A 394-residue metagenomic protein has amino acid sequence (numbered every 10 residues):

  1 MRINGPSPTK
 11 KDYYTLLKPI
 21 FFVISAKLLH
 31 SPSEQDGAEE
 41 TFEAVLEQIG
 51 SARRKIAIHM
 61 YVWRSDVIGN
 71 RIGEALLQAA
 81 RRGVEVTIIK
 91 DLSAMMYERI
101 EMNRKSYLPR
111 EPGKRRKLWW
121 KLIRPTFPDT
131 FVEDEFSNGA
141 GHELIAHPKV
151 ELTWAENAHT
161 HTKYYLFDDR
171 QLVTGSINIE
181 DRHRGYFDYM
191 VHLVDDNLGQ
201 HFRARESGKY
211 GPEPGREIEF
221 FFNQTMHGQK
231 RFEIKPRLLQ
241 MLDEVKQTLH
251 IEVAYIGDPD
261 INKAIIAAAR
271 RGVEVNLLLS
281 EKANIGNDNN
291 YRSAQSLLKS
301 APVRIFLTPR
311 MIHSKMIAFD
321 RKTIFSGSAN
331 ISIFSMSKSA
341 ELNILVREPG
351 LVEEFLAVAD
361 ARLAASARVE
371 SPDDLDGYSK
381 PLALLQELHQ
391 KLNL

Functional and structural regions predicted by a protein language model:
M1-P6: Non-Sec secretion/translocation targeting segments of pathogen effectors
T9-L16: Terminal intrinsically disordered/low-complexity segments used for targeting and assembly
Y14, F21-K55, V62-E244, P259 (+3 more regions): HKD-type phospholipase D/PLD-like phosphodiesterase module
K246, V253-I256, A267: Long, repeat-rich segments with strong aromatic
K322-I324, A329-L394: Long, C-terminal catalytic modules of enzymes
